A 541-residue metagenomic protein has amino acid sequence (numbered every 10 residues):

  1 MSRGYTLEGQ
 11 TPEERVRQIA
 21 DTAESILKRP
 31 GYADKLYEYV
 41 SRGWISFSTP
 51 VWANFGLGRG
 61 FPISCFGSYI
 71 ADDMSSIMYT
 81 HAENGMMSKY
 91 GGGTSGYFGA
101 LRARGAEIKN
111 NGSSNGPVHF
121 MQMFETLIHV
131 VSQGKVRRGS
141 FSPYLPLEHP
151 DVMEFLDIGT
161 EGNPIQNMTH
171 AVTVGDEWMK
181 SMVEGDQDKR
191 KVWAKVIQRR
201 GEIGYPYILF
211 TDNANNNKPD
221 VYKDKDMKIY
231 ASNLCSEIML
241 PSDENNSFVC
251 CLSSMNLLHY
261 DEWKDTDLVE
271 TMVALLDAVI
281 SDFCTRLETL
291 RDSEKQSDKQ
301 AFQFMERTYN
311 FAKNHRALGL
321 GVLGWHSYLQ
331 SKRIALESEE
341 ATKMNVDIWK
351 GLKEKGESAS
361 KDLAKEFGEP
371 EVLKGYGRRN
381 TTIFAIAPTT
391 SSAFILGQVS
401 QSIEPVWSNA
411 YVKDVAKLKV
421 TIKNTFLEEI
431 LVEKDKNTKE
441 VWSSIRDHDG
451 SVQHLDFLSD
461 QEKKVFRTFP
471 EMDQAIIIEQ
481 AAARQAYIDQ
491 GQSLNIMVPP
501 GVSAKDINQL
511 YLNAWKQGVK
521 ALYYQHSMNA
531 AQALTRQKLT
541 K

Functional and structural regions predicted by a protein language model:
M1-P30, D34, G56, L101 (+5 more regions): Conserved, charged catalytic cores of large soluble enzymes
M1-P62, A194, L512, K516 (+2 more regions): Acidic/polar, glycine-rich intrinsically disordered N-terminal extensions of enzymes
L7, T22-R29, Y37-K109, P117 (+7 more regions): Function-dense linear segments that define catalytic or interfacial modules in macromolecule-processing proteins
E8, D73-S76, M86-T94, V130-R138 (+9 more regions): Secondary-structure transition/capping motifs at alpha-helix termini and the adjoining loop/turn into the next element
T11, G58-R59, D73-M74, G116-F120 (+15 more regions): Secondary-structure capping and boundary motifs in well-ordered enzyme cores
Y39, H81, T271-Y309, K313 (+3 more regions): Internal maturation/activation junctions in enzymes
D72-M78, A82-A106, G116-F120, F124 (+8 more regions): Glycine-rich anion/phosphate-binding loop at the beta-strand->alpha-helix junction
S236-S242, F384-K541: Catalytic alpha/beta core of large soluble enzyme barrels
